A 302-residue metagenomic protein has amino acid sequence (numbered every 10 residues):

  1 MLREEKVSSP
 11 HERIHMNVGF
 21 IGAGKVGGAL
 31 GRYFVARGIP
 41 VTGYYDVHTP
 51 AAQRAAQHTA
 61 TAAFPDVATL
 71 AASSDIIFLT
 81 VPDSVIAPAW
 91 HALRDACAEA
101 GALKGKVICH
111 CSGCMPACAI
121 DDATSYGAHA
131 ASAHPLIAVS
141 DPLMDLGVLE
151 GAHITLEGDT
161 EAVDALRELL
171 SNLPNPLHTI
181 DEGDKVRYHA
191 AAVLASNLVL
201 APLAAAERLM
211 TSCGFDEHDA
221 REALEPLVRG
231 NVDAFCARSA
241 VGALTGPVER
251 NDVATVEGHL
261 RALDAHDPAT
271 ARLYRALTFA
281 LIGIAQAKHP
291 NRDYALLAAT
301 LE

Functional and structural regions predicted by a protein language model:
K6-V7: Polybasic, lysine-rich low-complexity intrinsically disordered segments
P10-A72: NAD(P)+-binding Rossmann beta1-loop-alpha1 motif at the extreme N-terminus of oxidoreductases
R54-A55, S125, M144-A237, R292 (+1 more regions): Internal alpha-helical scaffold of NAD(P)-dependent oxidoreductase catalytic cores
P65-M144: Rossmann-like NAD(P)(H) cofactor-binding subdomain of soluble oxidoreductases
D233-N291: Interdomain hinge/lid region at the active-site interface of Rossmann-like NAD(P)-dependent oxidoreductases
